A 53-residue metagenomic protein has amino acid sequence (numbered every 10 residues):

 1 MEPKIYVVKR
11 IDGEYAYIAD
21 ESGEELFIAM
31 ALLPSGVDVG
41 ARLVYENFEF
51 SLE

Functional and structural regions predicted by a protein language model:
M1, E21-G23: Glycine-centered tight beta-turn/hairpin loop motif at sheet-sheet or coil-to-beta transitions
M1-D12: Structural detector for short beta-strands of small beta-barrel domains
E14-Y17: Short aromatic-glycine-enriched beta-strand elements
E24-S35: Beta-strand/loop nucleic-acid-binding surfaces
F48-E53: Short, Lys/Arg- and Gly-enriched loop/turn segments at beta-strand edges
